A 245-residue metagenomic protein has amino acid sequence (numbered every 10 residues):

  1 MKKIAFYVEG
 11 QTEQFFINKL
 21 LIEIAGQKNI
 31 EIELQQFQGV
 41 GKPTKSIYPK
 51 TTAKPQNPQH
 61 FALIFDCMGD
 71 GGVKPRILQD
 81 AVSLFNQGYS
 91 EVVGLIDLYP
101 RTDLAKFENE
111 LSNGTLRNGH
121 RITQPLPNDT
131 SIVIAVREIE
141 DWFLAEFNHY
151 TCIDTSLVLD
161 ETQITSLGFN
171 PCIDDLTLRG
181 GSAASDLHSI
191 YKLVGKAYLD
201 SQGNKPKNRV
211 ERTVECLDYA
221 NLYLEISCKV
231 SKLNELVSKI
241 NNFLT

Functional and structural regions predicted by a protein language model:
M1-A5: Extreme N-terminal starter segment of soluble prokaryotic enzymes
F6-F15: Catalytic nucleophile-elbow at a beta strand-turn-alpha helix junction centered on a G-D-S/GDSL motif, marking
Q14-Q38, P43-A62, M68-T245: C-terminal accessory helical subdomains adjacent to catalytic cores in phosphodiester- and nucleotide-handling enzymes
